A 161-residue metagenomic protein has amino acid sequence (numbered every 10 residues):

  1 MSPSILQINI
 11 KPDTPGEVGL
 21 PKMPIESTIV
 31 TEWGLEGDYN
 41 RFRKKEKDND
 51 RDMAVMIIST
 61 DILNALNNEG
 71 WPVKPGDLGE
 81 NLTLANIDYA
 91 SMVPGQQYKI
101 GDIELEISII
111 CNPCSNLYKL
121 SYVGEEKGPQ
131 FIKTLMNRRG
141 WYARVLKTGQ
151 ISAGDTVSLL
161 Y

Functional and structural regions predicted by a protein language model:
M1-I100, E104, I109, N116 (+1 more regions): Electropositive, beta-rich accessory/interaction domains or terminal extensions that provide binding surfaces
K45, Y122-V123: Short, solvent-exposed amphipathic alpha-helical segments in soluble enzyme and RNA/protein-processing domains
W71-N81, G124-R139: Short, basic/aromatic beta-hairpin or loop at an interaction surface
A85-D88, R144-T148: A structural micro-motif recognizing beta-strand termini and the immediately following turn/loop segments
Y89-S91, M136, Q150: Short solvent-exposed loop/turn micro-motifs enriched in small/polar/acidic residues
Q96, G149, D155-T156: Structural motif
C114-S121: Short, solvent-exposed secondary-structure boundary/capping segments
R144, T156-L159: Extended, aromatic/histidine-rich regions of cofactor-dependent oxidoreductases associated with respiratory
